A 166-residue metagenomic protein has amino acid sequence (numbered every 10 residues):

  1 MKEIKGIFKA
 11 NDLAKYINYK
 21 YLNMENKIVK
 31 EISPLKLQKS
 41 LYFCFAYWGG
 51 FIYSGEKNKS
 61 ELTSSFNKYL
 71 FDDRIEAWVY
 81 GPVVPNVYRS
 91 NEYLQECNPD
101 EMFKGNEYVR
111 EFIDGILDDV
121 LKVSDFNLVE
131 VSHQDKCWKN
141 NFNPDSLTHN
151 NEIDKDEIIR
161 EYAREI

Functional and structural regions predicted by a protein language model:
M1-I166: Domain-edge interaction signal
